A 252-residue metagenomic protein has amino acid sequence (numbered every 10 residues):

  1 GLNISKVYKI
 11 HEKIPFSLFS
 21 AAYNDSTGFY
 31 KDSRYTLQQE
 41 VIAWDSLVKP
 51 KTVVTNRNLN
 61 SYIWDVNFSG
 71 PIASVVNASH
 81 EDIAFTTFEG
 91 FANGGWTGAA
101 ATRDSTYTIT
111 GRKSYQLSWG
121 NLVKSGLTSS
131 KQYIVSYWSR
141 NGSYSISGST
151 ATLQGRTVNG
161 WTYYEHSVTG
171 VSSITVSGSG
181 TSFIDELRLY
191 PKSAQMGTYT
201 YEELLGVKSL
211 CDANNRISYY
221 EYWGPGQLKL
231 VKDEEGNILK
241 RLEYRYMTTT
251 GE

Functional and structural regions predicted by a protein language model:
G1-T55, L59-D212, I217-E252: Beta-strand elements of repeat-based all-beta scaffolds
